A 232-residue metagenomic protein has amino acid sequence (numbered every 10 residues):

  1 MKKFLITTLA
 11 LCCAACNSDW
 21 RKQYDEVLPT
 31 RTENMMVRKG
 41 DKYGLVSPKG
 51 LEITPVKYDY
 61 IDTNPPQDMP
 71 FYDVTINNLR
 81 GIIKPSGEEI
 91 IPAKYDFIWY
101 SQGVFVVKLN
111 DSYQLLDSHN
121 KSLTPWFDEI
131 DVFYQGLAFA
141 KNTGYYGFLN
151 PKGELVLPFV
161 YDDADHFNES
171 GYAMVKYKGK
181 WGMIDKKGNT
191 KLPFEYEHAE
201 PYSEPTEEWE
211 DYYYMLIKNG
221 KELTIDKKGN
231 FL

Functional and structural regions predicted by a protein language model:
F4-C12: Sec-dependent N-terminal signal peptides
C16-L232: Residue-level detector of conserved, function-critical positions
